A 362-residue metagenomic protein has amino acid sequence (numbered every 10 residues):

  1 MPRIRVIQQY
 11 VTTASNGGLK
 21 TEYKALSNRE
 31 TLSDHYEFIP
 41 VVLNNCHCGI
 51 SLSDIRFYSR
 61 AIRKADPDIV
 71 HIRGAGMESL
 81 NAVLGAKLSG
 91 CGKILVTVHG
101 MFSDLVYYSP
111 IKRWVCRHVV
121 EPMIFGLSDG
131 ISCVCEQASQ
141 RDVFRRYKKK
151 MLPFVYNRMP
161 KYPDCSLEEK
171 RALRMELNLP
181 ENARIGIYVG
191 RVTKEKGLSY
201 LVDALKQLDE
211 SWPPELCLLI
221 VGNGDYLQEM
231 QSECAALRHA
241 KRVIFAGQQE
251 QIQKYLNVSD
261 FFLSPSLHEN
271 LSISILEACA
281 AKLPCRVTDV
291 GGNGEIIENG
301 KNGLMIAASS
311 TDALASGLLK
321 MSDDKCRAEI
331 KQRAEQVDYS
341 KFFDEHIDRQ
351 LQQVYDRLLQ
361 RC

Functional and structural regions predicted by a protein language model:
K20-A25, R184-Q207, D225-Q231, D312: A conserved mid-protein helix/loop that constitutes part of the nucleotide-sugar donor-binding site
A75, Q248, L267: Aromatic "clamp/platform" in nucleotide-sugar-dependent glycosyltransferases that forms part of the donor/acceptor
G126-P153, M159-P163: A short, active-site helix/loop in glycosyltransferases that binds the activated sugar's phosphate group
D164-L179: A short helix/loop element that forms part of the nucleotide-sugar donor recognition site in Leloir-type
Y226-E229, H239-Q249, Y255, L304-M305: Active-site donor-binding acidic/aromatic loop of nucleotide-activated sugar and phosphosugar transferases involved
P284-V287: Short hydrophobic beta-strand element within catalytic cores of glycosyltransferases and related nucleotide-activated
E298-G300, L304-T311, K320-K325: Conserved acidic donor-binding segment of nucleotide-sugar-dependent glycosyltransferases
E329-D356: A charged, aromatic-enriched C-terminal amphipathic alpha-helix characteristic of glycosyltransferases across folds
